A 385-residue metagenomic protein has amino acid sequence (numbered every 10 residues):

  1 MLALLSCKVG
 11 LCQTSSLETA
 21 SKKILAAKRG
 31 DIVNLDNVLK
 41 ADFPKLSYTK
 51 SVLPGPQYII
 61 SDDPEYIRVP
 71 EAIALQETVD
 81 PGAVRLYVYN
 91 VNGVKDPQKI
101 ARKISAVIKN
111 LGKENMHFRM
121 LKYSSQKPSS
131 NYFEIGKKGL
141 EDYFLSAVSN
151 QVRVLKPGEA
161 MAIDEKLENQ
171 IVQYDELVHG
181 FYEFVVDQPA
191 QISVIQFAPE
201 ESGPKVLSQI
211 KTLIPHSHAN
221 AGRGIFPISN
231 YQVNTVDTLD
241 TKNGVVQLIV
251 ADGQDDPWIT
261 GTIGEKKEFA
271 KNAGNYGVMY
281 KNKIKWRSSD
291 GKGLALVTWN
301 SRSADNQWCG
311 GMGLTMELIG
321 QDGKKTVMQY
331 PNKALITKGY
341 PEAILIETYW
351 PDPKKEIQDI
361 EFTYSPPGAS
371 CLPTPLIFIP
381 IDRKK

Functional and structural regions predicted by a protein language model:
S6-V9: N-terminal signal peptide c-region/cleavage motif recognized by signal peptidases
S15-I24, R68-M120, Q126, F133 (+5 more regions): Long compositionally biased, domain-poor regions of proteins
S21-K23, T49-G55, N230-T235: Short charge-dense sequence patches
K28-A83: N-terminal, Lys/Arg-enriched amphipathic/low-complexity engagement segments that precede the first folded domain
P54, E134-K138: Contiguous interface-forming segments/domains that mediate binding rather than catalysis
I195-T241, P257: Surface-exposed beta-loop interaction hotspot
